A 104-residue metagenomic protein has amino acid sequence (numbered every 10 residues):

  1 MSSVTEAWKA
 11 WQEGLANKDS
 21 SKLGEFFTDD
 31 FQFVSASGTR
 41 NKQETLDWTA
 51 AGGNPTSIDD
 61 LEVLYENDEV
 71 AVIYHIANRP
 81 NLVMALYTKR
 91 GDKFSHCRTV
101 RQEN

Functional and structural regions predicted by a protein language model:
S2, N17-V34: Short, well-ordered alpha-helical segments enriched in acidic and aromatic residues
T5-A16, Q32-N104: A beta-strand edge to alpha-helix "cap/lid" segment located at domain peripheries
